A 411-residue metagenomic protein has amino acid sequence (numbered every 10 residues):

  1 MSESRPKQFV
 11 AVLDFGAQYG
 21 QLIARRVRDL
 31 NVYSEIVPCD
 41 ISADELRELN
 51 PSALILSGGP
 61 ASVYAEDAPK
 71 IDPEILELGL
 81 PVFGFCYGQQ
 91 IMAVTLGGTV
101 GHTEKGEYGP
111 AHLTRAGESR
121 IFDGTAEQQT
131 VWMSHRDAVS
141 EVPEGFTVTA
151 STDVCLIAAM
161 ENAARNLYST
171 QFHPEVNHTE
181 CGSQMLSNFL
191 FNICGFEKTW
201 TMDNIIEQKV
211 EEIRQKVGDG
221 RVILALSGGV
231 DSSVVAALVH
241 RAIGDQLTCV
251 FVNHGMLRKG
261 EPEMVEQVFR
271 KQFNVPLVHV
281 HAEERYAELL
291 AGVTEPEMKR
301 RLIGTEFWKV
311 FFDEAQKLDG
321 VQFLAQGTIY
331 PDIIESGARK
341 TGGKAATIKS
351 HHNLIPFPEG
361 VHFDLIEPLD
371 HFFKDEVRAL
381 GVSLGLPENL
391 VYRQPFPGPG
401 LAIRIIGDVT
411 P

Functional and structural regions predicted by a protein language model:
M1-A53, P60-E66, K70-I71, L76-L78 (+3 more regions): RNA-binding accessory domains that recognize and position tRNA/RNA substrates
G58-S62, I329-D332: Short glycine-rich anion-binding loops that position phosphate/pyrophosphate groups of nucleotides and phosphorylated
V82-G88: Conserved helicase ATPase motor motifs in RecA-like P-loop NTPase domains
